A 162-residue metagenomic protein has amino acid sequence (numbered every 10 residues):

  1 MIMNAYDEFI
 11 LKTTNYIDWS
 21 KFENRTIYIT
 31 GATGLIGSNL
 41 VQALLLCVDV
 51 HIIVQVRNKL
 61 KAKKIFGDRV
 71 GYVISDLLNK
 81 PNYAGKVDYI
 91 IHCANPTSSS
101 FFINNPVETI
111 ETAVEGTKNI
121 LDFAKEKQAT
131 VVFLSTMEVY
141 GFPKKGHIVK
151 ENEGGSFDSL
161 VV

Functional and structural regions predicted by a protein language model:
M1-I27: Non-catalytic terminal and boundary segments that flank Rossmann-like NAD(P)-dependent oxidoreductase
T26-L46: N-terminal Rossmann NAD(P)H-binding glycine-rich loop of SDR-like oxidoreductase domains
T30, Q55, I90-P96, V131-M137: SDR active-site strand-loop-helix element
V48-V50, E126-T130: A short helix->loop->beta-strand "cap" motif at the edges of active sites that frequently abuts
D49-K61: Conserved glycine-rich Rossmann-like NAD(P)H-binding loop of the short-chain dehydrogenase/reductase
R69-G71: Short, conserved active-site loop motifs that form the nucleotide-linked donor/cofactor pocket
I74-T112: NAD(P)H-binding glycine-rich loop region in Rossmannoid oxidoreductase-like domains and their noncatalytic homologs
N104-V107, E111-N119, V139-V162: Catalytic helix-loop patch of NAD(P)-dependent Rossmann-fold dehydrogenases
